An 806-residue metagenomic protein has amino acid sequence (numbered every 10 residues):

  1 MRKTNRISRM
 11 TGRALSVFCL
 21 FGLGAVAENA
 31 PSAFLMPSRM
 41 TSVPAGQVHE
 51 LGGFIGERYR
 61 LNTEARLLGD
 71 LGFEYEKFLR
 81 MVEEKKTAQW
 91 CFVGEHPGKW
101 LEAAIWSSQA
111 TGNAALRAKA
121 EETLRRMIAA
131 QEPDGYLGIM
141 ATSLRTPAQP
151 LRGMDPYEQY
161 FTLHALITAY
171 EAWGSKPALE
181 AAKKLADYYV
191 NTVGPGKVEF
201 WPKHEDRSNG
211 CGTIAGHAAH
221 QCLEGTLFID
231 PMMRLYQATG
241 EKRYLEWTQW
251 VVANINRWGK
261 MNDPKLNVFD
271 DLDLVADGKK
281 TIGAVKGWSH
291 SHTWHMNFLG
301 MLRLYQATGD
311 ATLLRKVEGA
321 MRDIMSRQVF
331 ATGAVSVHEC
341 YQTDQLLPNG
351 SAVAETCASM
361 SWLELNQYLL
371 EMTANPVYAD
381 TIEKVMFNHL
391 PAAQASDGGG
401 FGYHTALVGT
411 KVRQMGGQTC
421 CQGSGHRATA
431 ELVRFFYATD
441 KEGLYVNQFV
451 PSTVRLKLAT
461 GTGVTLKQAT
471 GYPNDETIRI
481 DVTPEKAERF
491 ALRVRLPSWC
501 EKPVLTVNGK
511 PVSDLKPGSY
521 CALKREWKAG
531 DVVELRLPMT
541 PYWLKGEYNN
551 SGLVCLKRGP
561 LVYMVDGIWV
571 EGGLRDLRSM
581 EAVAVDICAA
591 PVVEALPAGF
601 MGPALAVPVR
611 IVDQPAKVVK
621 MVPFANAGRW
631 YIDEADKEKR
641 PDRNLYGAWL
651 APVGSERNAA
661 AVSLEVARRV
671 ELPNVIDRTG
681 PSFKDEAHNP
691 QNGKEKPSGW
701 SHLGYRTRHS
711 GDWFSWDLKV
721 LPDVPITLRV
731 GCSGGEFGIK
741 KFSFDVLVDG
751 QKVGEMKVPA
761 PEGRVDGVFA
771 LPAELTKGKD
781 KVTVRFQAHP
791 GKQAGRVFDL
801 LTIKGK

Functional and structural regions predicted by a protein language model:
R2-L15: Bacterial N-terminal signal peptides that target proteins for export
R13-G24: Bacterial N-terminal signal peptides
N29-A114, A118, P147-W173, G212-A218 (+5 more regions): Aromatic (Trp/Tyr) and acidic
G72, W100, A114-P150, K184 (+2 more regions): Helix-terminus loop motifs that line ligand-binding clefts
S143-P156, L179-L223: Asp-box/WD-like beta-propeller blade repeats and closely related beta-sheet repeat scaffolds
T248, V317, A379-N388, A393-D481 (+4 more regions): C-terminal beta-rich recognition modules with glycine/proline-rich loops and embedded aromatic residues
R495-V507, V746-V748: Solvent-exposed beta-hairpin/edge-strand motifs
K510-G530, R536-Y548, E695-P725, G731-G805: Beta-strand-rich ligand-recognition modules
